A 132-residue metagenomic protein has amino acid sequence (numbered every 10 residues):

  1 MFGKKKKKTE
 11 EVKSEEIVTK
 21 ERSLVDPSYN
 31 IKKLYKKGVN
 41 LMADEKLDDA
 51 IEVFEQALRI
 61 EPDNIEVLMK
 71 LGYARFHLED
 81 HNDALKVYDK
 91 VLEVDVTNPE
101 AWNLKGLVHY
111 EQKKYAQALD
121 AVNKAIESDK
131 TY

Functional and structural regions predicted by a protein language model:
F2, K13-K33: TPR-adjacent "capping" and linker segments in tetratricopeptide-repeat scaffold/adaptor proteins
I31, I65-E66, P99-E100: Helix-start (N-cap) detector for alpha-helical repeat units in TPR-like alpha-solenoids, especially tetratricopeptide
A43-D44, H77-L78, E111: Register position in tetratricopeptide repeats
Q56-A57, K90-V91, K124-A125: Canonical positions in the second alpha-helix
